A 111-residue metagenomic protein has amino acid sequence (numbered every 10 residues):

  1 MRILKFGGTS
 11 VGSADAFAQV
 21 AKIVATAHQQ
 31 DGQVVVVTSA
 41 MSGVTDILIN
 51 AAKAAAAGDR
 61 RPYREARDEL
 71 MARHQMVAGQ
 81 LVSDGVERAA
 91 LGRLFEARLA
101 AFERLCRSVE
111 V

Functional and structural regions predicted by a protein language model:
M1-V111: Nucleotide/pyrophosphate-binding catalytic subdomain
